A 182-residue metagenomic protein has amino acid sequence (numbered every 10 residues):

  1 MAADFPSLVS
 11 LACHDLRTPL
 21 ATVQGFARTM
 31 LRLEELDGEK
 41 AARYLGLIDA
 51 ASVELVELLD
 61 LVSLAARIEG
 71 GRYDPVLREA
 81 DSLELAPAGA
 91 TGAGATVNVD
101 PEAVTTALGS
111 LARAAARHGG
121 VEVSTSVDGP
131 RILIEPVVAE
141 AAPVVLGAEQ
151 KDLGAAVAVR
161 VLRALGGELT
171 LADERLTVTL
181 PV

Functional and structural regions predicted by a protein language model:
S10-H14: Conserved phosphoacceptor histidine of two-component systems
L31-G38: Short acidic helix/loop segment immediately C-terminal to the autophosphorylated histidine in two-component histidine
A50-L55: Short alpha-helical segment of the dimerization/phosphotransfer core of two-component systems
I68-P75, T96-A103: Conserved micro-motifs of the catalytic ATP-binding
R131-A156: Glycine-rich/acidic phosphate-handling loop/turn and adjacent ATP-lid/helix of nucleotide-binding kinase/ATPase domains
